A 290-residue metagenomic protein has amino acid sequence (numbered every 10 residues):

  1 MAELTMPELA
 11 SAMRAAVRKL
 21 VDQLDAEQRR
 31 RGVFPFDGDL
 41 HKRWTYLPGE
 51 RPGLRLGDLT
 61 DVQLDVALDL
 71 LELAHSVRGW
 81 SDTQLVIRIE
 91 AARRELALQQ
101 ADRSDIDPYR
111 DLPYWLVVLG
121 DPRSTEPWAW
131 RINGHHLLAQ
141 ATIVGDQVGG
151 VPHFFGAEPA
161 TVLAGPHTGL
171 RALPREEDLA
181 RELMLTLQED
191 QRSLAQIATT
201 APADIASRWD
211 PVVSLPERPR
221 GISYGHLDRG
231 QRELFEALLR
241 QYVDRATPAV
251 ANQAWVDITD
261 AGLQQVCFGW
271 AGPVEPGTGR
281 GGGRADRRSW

Functional and structural regions predicted by a protein language model:
A2-Q23: N-terminal module-boundary/linker segments of secreted carbohydrate-active enzymes
L4-E8, H41-K42, G169-L170: A short, ordered amphipathic alpha-helix with a cationic face
S11, A26-R43, L47, D58-A91 (+3 more regions): Extended intrinsically disordered, low-complexity coil regions enriched in Ser, Thr, Gly, Ala and often Pro
A16, L179-L183, L234, L238: Short, hydrophobic/aromatic alpha-helical segments in well-folded domains
R43-V213, E217-R220: Acidic/His-rich structured neighborhood in mature extracellular/periplasmic domains
D107-L112, A206-S214, A246, V250-G279: Accessory structured domains or lobes within enzymes
R123-I143, V266-W290: Long, His/Glu/Asp-enriched segments that create or flank divalent metal/ion-associated functional microenvironments
S223: Conserved active-site beta-strand-loop modules that form the wall/rim of enzyme catalytic pockets and either contain
